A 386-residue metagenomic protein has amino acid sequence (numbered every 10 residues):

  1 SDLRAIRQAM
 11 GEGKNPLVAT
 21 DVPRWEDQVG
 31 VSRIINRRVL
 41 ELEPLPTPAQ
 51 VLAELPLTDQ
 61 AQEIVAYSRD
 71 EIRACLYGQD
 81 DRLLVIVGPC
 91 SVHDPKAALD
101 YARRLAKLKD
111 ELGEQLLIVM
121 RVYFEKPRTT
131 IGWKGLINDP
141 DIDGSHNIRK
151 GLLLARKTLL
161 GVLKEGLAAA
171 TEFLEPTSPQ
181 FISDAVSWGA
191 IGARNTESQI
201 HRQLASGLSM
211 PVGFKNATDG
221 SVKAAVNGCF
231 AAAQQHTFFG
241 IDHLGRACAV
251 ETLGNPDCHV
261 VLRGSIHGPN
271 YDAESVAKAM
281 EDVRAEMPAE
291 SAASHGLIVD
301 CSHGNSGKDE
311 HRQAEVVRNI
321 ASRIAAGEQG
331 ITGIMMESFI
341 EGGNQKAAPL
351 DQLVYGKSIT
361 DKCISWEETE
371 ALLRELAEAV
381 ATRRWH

Functional and structural regions predicted by a protein language model:
I6, G88, V299, S365: Conserved, mostly hydrophobic/aromatic
V18-P44: Polybasic, low-complexity association/targeting segments
G30-I35, Q115-M280, H303-K308, R312-N319 (+5 more regions): Active-site-facing alpha/beta catalytic cores
N36-L76: N- or domain-start disorder-to-order transition segments that initiate the globular core
P48-P56, T252-G264, L353: Gly-rich Lys/Arg/Thr-decorated short loops/hinges at beta-loop-alpha junctions or inter-strand turns that position
L84-A97, D361: Conserved phosphate/anionic-ligand binding catalytic regions in large, soluble enzymes, centered on
F339-R384: Internal helix-turn-beta structural module
